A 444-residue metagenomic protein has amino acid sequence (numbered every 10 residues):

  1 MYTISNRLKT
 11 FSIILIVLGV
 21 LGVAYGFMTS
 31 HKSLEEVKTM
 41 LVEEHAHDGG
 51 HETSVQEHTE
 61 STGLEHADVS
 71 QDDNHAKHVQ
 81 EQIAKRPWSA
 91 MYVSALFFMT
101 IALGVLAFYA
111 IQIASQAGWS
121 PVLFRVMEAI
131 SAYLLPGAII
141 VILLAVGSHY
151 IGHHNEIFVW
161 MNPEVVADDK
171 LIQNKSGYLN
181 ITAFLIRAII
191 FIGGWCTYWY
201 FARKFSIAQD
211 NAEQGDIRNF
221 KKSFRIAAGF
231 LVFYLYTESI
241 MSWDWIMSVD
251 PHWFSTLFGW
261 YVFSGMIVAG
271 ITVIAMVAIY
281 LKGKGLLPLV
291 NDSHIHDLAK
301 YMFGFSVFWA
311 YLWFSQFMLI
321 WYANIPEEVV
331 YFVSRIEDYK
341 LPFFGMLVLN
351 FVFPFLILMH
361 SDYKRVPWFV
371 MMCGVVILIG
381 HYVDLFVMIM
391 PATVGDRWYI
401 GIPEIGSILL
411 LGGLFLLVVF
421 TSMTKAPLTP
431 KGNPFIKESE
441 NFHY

Functional and structural regions predicted by a protein language model:
M1-V17, S89-V93, P121-I139, N180-L185 (+3 more regions): Alpha-helical transmembrane segments and their helix-start/interface "positive-inside/aromatic belt" motifs in integral
N6, T256-V262, E327-L347, G395-V419: Membrane-interface transmembrane-helix boundary segments in multi-pass integral membrane proteins
L18-V20, S54-E60, E65-A76, S89 (+2 more regions): Long, contiguous internal "core" modules enriched in hydrophobic/ aromatic residues
F27-A46, A95-D210, A227-F230: Transmembrane-helix bundle segments that line or gate the permeation/cavity pathway in multi-pass membrane proteins
F27-W88: Low-complexity, proline/glycine-enriched hydrophobic segments characteristic of transmembrane helices
L41, T429-Y444: Short, highly charged, low-complexity non-transmembrane loops/tails of multi-pass membrane proteins
A95-L96, I172-G194, L341-F351, I405-L414 (+1 more regions): Hydrophobic alpha-helical transmembrane segments
V141, W368-I379: Central hydrophobic cores of alpha-helical transmembrane segments in multi-pass integral membrane proteins
